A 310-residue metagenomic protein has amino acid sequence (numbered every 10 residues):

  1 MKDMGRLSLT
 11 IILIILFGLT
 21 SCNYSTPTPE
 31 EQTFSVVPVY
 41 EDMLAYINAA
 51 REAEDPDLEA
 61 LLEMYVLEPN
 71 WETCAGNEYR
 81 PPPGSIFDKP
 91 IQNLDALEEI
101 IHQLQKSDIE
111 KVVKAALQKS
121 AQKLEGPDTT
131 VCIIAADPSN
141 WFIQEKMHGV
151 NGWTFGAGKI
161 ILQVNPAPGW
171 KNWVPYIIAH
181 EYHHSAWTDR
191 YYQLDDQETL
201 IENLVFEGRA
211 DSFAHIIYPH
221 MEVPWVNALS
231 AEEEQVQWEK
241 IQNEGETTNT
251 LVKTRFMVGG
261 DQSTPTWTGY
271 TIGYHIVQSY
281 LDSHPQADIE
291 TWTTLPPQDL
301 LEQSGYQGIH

Functional and structural regions predicted by a protein language model:
M1-L9: Bacterial N-terminal signal peptides that target proteins for export
G18-S21: C-terminal motif of bacterial Sec signal peptides marking the signal peptidase cleavage site
T26-D137: A metal-dependent hydrolase signature that marks the N-terminal structural subdomain at the beginning of catalytic folds
Q32-A45, E198-Q237: Post-HExxH zinc-binding segment in Zn-dependent metallohydrolases
L58, E125-A135, M221-A228, A287-T293: Surface-exposed patches in mature extracellular/periplasmic domains of secreted proteins
P69, Q242-H310: Pan-zinc metallopeptidase signature
I86-Y218: Acidic/His-rich structured neighborhood in mature extracellular/periplasmic domains
R190-T199, P219-W225, S283-T291: Inter-helical turn/loop segments and adjacent helix faces that build the functional surface of alpha-helical bundle
